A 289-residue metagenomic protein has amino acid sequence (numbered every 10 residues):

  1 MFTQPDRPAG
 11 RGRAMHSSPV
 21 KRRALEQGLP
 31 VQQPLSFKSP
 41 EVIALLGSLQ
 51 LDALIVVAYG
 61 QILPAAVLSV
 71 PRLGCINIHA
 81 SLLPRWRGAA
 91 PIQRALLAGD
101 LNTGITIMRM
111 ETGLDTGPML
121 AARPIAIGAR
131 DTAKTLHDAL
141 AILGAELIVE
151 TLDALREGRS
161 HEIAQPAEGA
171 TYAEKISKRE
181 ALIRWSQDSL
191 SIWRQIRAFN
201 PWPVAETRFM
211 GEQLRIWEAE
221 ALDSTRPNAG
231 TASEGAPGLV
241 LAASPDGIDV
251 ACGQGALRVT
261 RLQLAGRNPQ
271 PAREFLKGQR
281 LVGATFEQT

Functional and structural regions predicted by a protein language model:
M1-P203, Q254, L264-G266, P271 (+2 more regions): One-carbon transfer enzymes
W193-T289: C-terminal active-site/capping subdomain that shapes the small-molecule cofactor and substrate pocket of enzyme
